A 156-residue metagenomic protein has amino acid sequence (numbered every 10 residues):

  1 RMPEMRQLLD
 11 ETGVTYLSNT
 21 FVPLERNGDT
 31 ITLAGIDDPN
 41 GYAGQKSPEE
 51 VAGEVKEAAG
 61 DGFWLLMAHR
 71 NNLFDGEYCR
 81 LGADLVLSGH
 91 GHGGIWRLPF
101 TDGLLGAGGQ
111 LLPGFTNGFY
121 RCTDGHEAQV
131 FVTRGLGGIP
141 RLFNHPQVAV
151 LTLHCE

Functional and structural regions predicted by a protein language model:
R1-E4, F131: Proteins with a high burden of low-complexity, intrinsically disordered sequence enriched in S/T/G/P/A and R, requiring
P3-V14, S18-T20, R26-M67, F74-G76 (+1 more regions): Binuclear metal-dependent hydrolase catalytic cores centered on His/Asp/Glu-rich metal-binding motifs
T20-N27, G118-D124: Short acidic-hydrophobic surface loop/beta-edge motif
N71-V150: Conserved beta-sheet core of the metallophosphoesterase superfamily
L151-E156: Short beta-strand-to-coil "C-cap" segments at the C-terminal boundary of structured domains/repeats, marking
